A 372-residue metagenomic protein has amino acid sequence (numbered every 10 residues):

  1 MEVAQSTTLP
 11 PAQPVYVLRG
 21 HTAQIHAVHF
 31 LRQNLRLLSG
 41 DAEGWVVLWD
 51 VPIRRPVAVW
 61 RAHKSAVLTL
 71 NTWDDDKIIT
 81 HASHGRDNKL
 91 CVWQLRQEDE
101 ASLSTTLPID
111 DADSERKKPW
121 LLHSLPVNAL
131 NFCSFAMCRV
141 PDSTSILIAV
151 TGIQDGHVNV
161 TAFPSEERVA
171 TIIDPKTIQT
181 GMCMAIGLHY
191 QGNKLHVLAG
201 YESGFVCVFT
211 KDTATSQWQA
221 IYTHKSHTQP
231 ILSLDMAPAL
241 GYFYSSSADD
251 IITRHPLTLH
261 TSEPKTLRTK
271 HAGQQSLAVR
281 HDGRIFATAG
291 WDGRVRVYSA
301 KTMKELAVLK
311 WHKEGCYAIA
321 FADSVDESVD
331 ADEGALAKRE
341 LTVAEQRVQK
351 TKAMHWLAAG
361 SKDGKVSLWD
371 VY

Functional and structural regions predicted by a protein language model:
M1-A27, L35-R36, D99-S124, I146 (+5 more regions): Intrinsically disordered, low-complexity acidic/Ser/Thr/Pro-rich linker and tail segments in large eukaryotic scaffolds
S6-T8, P14-G20, P56-A62, S102-T105 (+5 more regions): Short C-terminal beta-strands that terminate individual repeats in beta-propeller domains, predominantly WD40 blades
A23-H29, S65-T72, A129-V140, T177-Y190 (+3 more regions): Canonical WD40 repeat/beta-propeller blade segments in eukaryotic WD-repeat proteins
N34-L38, A58, D76-H81, D142-V150 (+10 more regions): Structural hallmark of WD40 beta-propellers
S39-E43, A82-D87, T151-D155, A199-S203 (+4 more regions): Conserved strand-to-loop turn within each blade of WD40 beta-propeller repeats
V46-D50, L70, L90-L95, V158-A162 (+4 more regions): WD40-repeat beta-propellers
Q94-D113, F163-R168, T210-S216, P256-H260 (+2 more regions): Short loop/turn segments immediately following beta-strands, especially the blade-tip and inter-blade linker loops
A320-D323, T351-Y372: Blade-level signature of beta-propeller repeat domains, shared across WD40, Kelch, NHL, RCC1 and BNR/Asp-box propellers
